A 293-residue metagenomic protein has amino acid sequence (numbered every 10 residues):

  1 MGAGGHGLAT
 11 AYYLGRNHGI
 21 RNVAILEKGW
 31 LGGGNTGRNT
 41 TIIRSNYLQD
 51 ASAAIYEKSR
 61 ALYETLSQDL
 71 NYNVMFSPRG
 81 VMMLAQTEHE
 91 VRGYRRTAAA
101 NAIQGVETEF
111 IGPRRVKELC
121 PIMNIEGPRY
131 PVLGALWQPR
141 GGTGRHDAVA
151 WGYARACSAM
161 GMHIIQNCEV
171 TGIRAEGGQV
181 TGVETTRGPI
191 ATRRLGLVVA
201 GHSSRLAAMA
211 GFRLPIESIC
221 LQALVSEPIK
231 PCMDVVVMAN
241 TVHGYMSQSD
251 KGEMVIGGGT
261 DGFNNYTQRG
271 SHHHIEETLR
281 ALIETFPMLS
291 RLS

Functional and structural regions predicted by a protein language model:
M1-H6, A24: Beta1/beta-strand and adjacent pyrophosphate-binding region of the FAD-binding site in flavoprotein oxidoreductases
G15-G37: Glycine-rich FAD pyrophosphate-binding loop
T40-I122, H273, A281-I283: Dinucleotide-binding Rossmann-like beta1-alpha1 core, especially the glycine-rich loop that anchors the ADP
F76-P78, I164-I165, I216-L221, P287-S293: A short coil-to-beta-strand element that immediately follows conserved catalytic motifs
A135-R194: Helical element adjacent to the flavin cofactor pocket in flavoenzyme catalytic cores
T185-D234, H272: Central helical "cap/lid" subdomain
P228-S293: Active-site lid/adjacent beta-loop-alpha segment flanking the redox-cofactor pocket in flavoenzymes
